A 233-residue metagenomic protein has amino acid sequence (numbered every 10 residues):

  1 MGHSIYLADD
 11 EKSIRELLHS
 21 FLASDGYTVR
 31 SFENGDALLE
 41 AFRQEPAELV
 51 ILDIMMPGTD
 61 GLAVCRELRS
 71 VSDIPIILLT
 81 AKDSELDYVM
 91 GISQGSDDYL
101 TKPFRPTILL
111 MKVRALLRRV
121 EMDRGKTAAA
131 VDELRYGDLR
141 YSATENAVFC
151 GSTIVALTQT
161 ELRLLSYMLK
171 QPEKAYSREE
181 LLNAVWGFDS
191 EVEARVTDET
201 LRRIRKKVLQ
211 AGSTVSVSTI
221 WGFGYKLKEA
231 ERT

Functional and structural regions predicted by a protein language model:
S4, A115-A175, E179, K228: Short, Lys/Arg-enriched segments at the junction into DNA-binding effector domains of transcriptional regulators
E11-R30: Two-component/phosphorelay signaling modules centered on CheY-like receiver
S31-L49: Acidic, metal-coordinating helix/loop segments flanking the phosphotransfer/catalytic sites of two-component signaling
E33-N34, D60-A63, D87: Acidic catalytic/metal-coordinating carboxylates
P46-E48, V71-P75, E191: His-Asp phosphorelay/catalytic-motif detector in bacterial-type signaling
I54-M55, K82: The short loop immediately C-terminal to the conserved phospho-acceptor aspartate in CheY-like receiver
R66, S70, P75-R135: Basic, amphipathic DNA-recognition helix from helix-turn-helix-like DNA-binding domains
A147, S152-V215, W221-F223: Positively charged, aromatic-enriched patches within helix-turn-helix-type DNA-binding elements, predominantly
